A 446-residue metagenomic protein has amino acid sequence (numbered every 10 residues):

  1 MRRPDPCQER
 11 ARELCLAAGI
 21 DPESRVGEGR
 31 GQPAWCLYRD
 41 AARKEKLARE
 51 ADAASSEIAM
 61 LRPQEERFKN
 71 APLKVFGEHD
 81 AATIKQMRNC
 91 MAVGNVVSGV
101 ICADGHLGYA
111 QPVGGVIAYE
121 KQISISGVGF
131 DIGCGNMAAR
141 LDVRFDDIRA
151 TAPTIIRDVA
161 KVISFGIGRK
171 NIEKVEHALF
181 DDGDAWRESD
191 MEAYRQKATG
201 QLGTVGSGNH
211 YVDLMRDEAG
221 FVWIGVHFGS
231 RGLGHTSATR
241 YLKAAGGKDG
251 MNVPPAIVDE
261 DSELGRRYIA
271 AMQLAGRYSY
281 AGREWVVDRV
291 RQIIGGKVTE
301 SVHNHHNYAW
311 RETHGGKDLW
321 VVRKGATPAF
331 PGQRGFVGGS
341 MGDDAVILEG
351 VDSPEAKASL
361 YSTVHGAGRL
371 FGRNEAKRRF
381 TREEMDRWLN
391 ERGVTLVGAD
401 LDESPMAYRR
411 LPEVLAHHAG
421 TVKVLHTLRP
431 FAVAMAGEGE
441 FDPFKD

Functional and structural regions predicted by a protein language model:
R2-S55: Amphipathic alpha-helical segments in structured regions that serve as interaction surfaces
R30-C36, H177-G183, A434-E440: Amphipathic alpha-helical surface "interface" segments used for docking/oligomerization or membrane association within
G31-W35, R144, I148, E403: Short secondary-structure transition/capping motifs
E57-Q86, G94-V100, L107-V113, I117 (+3 more regions): Domain-length cofactor-binding catalytic modules of enzymes
G105-G108, G133-R140, G225: Core catalytic machinery and nucleic-acid-binding channels of phosphodiester-processing enzymes
I125-W186: A generic, well-ordered mixed alpha/beta core segment in the N-terminal half of proteins
